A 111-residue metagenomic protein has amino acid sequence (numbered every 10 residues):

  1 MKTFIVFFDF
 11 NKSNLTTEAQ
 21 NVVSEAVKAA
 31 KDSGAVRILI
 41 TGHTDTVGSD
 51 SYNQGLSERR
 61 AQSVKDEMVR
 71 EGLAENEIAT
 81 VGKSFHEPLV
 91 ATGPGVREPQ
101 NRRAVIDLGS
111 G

Functional and structural regions predicted by a protein language model:
M1-R37, P94, V105, S110-G111: Periplasmic peptidoglycan-binding/tethering modules of Gram-negative envelope proteins
Q20, K31, T41-G111: Periplasmic OmpA-like peptidoglycan-binding domain that tethers envelope proteins to the cell wall
